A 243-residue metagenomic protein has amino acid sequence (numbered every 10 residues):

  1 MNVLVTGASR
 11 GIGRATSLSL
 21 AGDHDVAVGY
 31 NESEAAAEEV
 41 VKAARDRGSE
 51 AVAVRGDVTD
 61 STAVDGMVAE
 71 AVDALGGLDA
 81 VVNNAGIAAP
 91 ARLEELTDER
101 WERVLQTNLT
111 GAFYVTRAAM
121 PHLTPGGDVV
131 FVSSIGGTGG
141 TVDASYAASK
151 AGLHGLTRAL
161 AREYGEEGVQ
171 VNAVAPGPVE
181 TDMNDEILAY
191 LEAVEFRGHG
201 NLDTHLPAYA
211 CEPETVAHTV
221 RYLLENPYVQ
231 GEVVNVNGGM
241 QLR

Functional and structural regions predicted by a protein language model:
S9-R10: Conserved glycine-rich cofactor-binding loop
D23-E39: Conserved glycine-rich Rossmann-like NAD(P)H-binding loop of the short-chain dehydrogenase/reductase
L75, F113, H122, E212-V236 (+1 more regions): C-terminal substrate-recognition "lid" of short-chain dehydrogenase/reductases
R92-L93, R100-L105, G200-N201: Substrate-binding pocket helix/loop in short-chain dehydrogenase/reductase
E95, L188-T215, M240-Q241: Catalytic Tyr-x(3-8)-Lys segment
V130-G152, T157-E166, P178-V179: Catalytic loop of short-chain dehydrogenase/reductase
A159-V169, I187-L191, P227: Active-site-adjacent segment of SDR/Rossmann-fold oxidoreductases
